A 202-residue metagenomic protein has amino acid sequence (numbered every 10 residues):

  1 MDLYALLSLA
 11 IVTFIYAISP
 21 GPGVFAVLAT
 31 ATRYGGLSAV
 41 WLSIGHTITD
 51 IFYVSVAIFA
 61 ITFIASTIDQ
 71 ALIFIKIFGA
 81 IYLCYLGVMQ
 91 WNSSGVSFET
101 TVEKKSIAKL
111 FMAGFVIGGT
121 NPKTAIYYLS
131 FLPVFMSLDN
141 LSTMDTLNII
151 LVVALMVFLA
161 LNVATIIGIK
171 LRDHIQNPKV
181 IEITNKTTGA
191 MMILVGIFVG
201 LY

Functional and structural regions predicted by a protein language model:
L3-I73, S130-V153: Juxtamembrane transmembrane-helix termini in multi-pass membrane transport proteins
G21, G35, N121-P122, N177: Short loop-to-helix capping motifs
P22-F25, I58, C84, I126-L129 (+1 more regions): Residues that mark transmembrane-helix kinks and helix-interface sites in multi-pass secondary transporters
L37-M112, I167: Membrane helix-loop-helix hairpins that form the core translocation module of multi-pass transporters
I48-T49, F111, V116-I126, T188: Select subsegments of transmembrane alpha-helices in polytopic membrane proteins, especially boundary-proximal
V56-I58, G119-L129, M191-Y202: Hydrophobic alpha-helical transmembrane segments in multi-pass integral membrane proteins
T67-G95, A154-I167, H174-Y202: Selective transmembrane alpha-helices of multi-pass membrane proteins
